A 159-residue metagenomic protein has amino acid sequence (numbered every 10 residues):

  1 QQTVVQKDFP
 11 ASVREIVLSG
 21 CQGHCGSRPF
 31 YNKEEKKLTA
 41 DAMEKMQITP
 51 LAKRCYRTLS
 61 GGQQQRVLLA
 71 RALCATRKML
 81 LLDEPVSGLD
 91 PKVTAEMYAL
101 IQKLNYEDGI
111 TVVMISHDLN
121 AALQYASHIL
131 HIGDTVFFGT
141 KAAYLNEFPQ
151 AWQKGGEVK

Functional and structural regions predicted by a protein language model:
K33-L51: Conserved ABC ATPase "signature" region
C55-L59, Q63: Conserved ABC ATPase signature
L80-D83: Catalytic Walker B motif of ABC-type/P-loop ATPase nucleotide-binding domains
V86-S87: Short loop immediately C-terminal to the Walker-B catalytic DE motif in ABC-type ATPase nucleotide-binding domains
P91-V93: Helix N-cap at the start of a conserved alpha-helix in ABC-type nucleotide-binding domains
S116-H117: H-loop/switch region of ABC-family ATPase nucleotide-binding domains
D134-V158: Conserved beta-strand-loop-alpha-helix hinge in the C-terminal portion of ABC ATPase nucleotide-binding domains
